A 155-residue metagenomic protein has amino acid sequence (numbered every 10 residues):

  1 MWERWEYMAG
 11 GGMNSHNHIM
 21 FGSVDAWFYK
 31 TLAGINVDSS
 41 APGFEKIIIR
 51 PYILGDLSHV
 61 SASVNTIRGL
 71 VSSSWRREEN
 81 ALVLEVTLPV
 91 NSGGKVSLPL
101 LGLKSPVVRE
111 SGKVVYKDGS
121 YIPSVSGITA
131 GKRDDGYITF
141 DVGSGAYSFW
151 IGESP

Functional and structural regions predicted by a protein language model:
M1-P155: Non-catalytic C-terminal accessory modules of carbohydrate-active enzymes
